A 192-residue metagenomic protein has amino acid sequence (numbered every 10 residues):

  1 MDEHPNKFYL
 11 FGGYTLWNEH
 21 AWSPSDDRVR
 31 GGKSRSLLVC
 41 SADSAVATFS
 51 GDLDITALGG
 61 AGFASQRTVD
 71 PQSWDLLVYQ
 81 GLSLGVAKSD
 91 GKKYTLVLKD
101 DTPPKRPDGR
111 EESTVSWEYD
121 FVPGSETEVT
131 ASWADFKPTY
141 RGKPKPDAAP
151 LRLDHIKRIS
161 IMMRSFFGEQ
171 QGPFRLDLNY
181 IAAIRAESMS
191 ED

Functional and structural regions predicted by a protein language model:
M1-D192: Beta-rich carbohydrate-recognition modules and glycan-binding surfaces
